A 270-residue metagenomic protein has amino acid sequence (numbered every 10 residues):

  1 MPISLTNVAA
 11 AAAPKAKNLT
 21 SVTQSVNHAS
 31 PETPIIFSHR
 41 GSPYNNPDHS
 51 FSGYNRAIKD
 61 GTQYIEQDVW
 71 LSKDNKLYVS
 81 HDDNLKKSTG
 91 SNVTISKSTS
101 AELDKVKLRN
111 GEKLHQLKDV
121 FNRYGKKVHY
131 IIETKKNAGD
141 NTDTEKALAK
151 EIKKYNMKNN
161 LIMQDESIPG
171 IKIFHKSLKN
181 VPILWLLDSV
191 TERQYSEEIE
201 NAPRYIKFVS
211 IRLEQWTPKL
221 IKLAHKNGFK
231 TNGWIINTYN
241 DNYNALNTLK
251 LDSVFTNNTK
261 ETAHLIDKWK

Functional and structural regions predicted by a protein language model:
M1-S4: Bacterial N-terminal signal peptides
T6-N7, A11-K270: Phosphate-group recognition and catalysis centered on beta-loop-alpha active-site segments
